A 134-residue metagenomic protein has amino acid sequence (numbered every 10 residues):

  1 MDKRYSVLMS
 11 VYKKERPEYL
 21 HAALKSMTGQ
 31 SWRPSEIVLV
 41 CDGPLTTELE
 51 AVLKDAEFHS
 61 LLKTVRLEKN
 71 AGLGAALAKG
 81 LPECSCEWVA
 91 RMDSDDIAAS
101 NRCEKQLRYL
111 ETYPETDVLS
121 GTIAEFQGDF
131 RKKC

Functional and structural regions predicted by a protein language model:
M1-C134: Nucleotide-sugar donor-binding/catalytic module of glycosyltransferases that assemble extracellular/cell-envelope
